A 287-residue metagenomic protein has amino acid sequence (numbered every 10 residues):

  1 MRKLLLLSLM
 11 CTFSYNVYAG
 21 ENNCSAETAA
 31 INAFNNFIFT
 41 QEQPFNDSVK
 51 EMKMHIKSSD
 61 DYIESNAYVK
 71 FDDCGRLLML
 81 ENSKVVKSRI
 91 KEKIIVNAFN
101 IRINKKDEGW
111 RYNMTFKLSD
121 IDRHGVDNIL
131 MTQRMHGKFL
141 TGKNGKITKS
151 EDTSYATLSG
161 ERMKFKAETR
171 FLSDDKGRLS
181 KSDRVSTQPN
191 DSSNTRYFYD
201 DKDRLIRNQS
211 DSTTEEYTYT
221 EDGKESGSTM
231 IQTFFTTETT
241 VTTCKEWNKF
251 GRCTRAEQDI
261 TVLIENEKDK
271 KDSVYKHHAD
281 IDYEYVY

Functional and structural regions predicted by a protein language model:
L4-F13: Sec-dependent N-terminal signal peptides
A19-Y287: Buried hydrophobic residues that stabilize the cores of well-folded domains
